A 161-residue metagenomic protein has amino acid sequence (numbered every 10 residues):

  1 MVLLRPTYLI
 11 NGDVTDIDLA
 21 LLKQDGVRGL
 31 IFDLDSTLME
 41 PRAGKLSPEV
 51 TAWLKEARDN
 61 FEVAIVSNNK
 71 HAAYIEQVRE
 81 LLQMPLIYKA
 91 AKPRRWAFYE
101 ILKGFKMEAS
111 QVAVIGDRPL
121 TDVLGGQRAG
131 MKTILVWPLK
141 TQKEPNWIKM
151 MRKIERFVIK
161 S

Functional and structural regions predicted by a protein language model:
V2-F32, M39-G44, P48-E62, V66 (+1 more regions): Asp-based, Mg2+/Mn2+-dependent phosphohydrolase catalytic module
